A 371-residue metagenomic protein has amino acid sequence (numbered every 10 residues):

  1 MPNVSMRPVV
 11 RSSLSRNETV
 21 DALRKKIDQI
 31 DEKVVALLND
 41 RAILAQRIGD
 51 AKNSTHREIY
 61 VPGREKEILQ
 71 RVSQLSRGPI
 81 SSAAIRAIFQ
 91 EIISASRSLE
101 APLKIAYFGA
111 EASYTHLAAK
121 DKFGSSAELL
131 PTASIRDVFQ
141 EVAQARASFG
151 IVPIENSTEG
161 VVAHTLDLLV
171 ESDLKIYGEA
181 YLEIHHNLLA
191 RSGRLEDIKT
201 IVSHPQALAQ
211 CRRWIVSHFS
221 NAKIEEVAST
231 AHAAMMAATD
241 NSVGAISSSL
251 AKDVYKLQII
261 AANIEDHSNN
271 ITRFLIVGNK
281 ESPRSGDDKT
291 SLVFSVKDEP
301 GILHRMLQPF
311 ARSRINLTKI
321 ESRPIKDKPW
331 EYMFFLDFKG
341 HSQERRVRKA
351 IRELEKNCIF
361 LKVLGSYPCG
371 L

Functional and structural regions predicted by a protein language model:
M1-L371: Domain-level signature for soluble enzymes in the chorismate/prephenate branch of the shikimate pathway
